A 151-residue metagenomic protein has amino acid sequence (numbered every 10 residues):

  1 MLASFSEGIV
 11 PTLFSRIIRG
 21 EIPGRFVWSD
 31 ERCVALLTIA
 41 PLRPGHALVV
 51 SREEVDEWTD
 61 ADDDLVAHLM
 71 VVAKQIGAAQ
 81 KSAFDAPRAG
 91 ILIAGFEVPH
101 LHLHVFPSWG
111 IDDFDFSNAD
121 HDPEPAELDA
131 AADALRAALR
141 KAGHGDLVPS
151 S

Functional and structural regions predicted by a protein language model:
M1-S151: HIT superfamily nucleotide-processing domains
